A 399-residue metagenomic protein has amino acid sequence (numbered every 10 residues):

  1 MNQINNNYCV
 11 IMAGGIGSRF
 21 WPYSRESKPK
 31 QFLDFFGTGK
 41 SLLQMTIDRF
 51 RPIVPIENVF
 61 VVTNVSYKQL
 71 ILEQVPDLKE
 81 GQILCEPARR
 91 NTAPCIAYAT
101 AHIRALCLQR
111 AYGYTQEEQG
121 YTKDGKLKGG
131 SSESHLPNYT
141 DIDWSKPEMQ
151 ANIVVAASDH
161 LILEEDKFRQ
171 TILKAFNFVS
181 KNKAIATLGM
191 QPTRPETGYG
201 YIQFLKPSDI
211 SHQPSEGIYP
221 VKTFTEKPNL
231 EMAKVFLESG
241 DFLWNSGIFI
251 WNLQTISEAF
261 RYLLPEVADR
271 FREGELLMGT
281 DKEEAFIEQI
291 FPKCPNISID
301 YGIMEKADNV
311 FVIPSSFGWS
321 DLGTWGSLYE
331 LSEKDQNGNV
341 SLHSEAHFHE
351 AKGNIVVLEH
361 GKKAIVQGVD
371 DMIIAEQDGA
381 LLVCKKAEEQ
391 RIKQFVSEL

Functional and structural regions predicted by a protein language model:
M1-I11, S18-E26, G37-G120, G129-A157 (+3 more regions): Conserved N-terminal catalytic core of the sugar/cofactor nucleotidyltransferase
N2-N6, L253-L399: Left-handed beta-helix
I11-A13, V62, V154-A157, T187-Q191 (+3 more regions): Short beta-strand segments
L43, A99, D159, I202 (+3 more regions): Residue-level signal for inorganic ion chemistry
R89-P94, R194-E196, L230-M232, W319-S320: A short acidic, often aromatic-flanked loop/helix-cap motif at beta-alpha or helix-coil junctions that lines enzyme
L108, G113, G120-K123, P207-S215: Arg/Gly-rich low-complexity intrinsically disordered repeat tracts
M149, I162-D281, A285-F291, F311 (+2 more regions): Conserved core of the sugar-phosphate nucleotidyltransferase
